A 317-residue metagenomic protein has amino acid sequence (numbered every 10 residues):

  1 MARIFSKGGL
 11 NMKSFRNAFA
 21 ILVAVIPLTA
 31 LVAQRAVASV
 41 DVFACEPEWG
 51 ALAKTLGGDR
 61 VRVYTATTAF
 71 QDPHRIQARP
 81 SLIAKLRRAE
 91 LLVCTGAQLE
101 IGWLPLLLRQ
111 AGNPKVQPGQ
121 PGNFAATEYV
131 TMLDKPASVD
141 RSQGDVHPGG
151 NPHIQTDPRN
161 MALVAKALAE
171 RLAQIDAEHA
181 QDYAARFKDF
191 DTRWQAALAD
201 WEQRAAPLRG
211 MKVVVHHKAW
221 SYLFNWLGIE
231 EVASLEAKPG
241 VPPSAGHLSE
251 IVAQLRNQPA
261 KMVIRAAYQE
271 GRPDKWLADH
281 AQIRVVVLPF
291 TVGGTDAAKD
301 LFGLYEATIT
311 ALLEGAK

Functional and structural regions predicted by a protein language model:
M1-N11: Short, Lys/Arg-enriched N-terminal segments with co-localized hydrophobic residues within the first ~10-30 amino acids
K7-G8, L22, V40, Q181: Intrinsic disorder/low-complexity signal
A18-A30: Bacterial N-terminal signal peptides
V37-K317: Extracytoplasmic metal-acquisition and chelation regions
